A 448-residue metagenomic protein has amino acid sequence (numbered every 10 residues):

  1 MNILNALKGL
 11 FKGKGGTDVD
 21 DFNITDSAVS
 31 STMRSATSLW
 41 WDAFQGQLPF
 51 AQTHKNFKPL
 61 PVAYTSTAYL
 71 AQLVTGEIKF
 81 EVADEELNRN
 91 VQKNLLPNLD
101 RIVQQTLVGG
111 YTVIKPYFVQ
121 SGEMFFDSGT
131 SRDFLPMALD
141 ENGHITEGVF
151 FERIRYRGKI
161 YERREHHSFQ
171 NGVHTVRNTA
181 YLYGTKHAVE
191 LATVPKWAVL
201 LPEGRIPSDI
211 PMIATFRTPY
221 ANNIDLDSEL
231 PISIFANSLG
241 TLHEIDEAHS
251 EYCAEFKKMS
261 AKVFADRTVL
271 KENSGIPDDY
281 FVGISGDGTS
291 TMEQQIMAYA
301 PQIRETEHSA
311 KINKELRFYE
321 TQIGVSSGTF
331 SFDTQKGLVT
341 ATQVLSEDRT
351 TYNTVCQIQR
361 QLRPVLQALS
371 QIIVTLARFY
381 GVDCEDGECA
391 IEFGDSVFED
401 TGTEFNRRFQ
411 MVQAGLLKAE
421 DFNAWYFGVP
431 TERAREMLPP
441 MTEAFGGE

Functional and structural regions predicted by a protein language model:
M1-F134, D140-T146: Extended, helix-rich architectural segments
R34-K58, D287-Q322, V339-P364, C389-F422 (+1 more regions): Extended, non-catalytic structural segments that build the interaction scaffolds of large macromolecular assemblies
L87, V91-L99, T106, N237 (+5 more regions): Short amphipathic alpha-helical segments
V113-S228: Extended, regular secondary-structure scaffolds
P195-Q343, E388, E392-S396: Extended, charged amphipathic alpha-helical segments
A368-I391, R435-M437: A glycine-biased, small/acidic residue-tolerant capping/turn segment at secondary-structure junctions
G428-R435: Short, basic interhelical loop/turn and adjoining N-cap of the next helix at nucleic-acid- or acidic-partner-contacting
M437-E448: Extended, compositionally biased alpha-helical segments that mediate assembly or anchoring
